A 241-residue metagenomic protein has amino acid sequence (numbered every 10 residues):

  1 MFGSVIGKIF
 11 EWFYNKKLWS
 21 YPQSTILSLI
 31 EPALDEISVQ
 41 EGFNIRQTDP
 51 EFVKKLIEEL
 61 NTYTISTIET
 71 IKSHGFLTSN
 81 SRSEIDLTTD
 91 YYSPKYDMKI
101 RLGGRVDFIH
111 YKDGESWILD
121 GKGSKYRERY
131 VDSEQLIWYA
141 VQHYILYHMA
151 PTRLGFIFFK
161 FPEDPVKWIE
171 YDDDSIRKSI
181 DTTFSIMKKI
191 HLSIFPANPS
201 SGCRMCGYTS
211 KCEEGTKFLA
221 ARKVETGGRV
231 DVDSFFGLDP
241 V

Functional and structural regions predicted by a protein language model:
V5-K8, E134-Q142: Short amphipathic alpha-helical face segments that pack within enzyme cores and frequently flank/anchor catalytic
I9-D86: A non-catalytic, helix-rich entry segment at domain boundaries
F10-L18, H110, G123-Y126, Y144-H148: Hydrophobic/aromatic-lined pockets within catalytic cores
N61, I65-E69, L136-V141, F184: Generic solvent-exposed, charged/amphipathic alpha-helical segments that serve as macromolecular interface scaffolds
S79, S116, P151-L154: Residue-level recognition of the N-termini of beta-strands and the immediately preceding loop/turn
I85-L136: Non-catalytic protein-protein interaction segments used by genome-maintenance enzymes to assemble and couple activities
I85-L87, Y92, M98, E128-V131 (+1 more regions): Metal-dependent nuclease catalytic regions and adjoining charged, substrate-binding loops involved in nucleic-acid end
